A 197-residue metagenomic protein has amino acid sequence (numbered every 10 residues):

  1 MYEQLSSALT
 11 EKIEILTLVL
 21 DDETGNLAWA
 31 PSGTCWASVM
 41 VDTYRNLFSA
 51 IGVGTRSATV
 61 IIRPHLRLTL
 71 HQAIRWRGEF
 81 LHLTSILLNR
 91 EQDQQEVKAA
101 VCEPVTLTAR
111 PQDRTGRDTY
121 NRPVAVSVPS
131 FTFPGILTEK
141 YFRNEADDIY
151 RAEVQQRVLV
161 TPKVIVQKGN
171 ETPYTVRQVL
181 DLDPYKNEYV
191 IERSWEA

Functional and structural regions predicted by a protein language model:
M1-V19: Polar/acidic, low-complexity leader/linker segments enriched in S/T/G and N/D
V19-L27: Intrinsically disordered, low-complexity, positively charged segments
N26-A197: Short, conserved turn/kink motifs that form compact alpha/beta structural patches or helix kinks used as
